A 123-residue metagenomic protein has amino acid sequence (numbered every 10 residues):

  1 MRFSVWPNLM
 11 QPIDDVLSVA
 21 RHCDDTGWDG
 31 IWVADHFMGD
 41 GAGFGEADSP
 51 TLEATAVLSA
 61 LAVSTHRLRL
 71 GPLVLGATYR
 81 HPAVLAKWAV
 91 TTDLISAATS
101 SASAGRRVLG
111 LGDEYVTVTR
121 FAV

Functional and structural regions predicted by a protein language model:
M1-S64: N-terminal beta1-alpha1-beta2 module of alpha/beta enzyme domains
R2-D14, Y79-V123: Flexible, glycine-rich active-site loops centered on histidine and acidic residues that chelate a metal or position
I31, L70, S100-A102: Hydrophobic residues within beta-strands of alpha/beta enzymes
F37-M38, L75, R106-R107: Conserved beta-strand edge residues that scaffold enzyme active sites
G45-S49, L75-R80: Glycine-rich "substrate-gating" loop/helix at the edge of Rossmann-like oxidoreductase active sites
V63-H66, A97: Residues at helix-coil transition
T65-L73: Conserved catalytic cysteine-centered active-site region of acyl-thioester-dependent Claisen-condensing enzymes
